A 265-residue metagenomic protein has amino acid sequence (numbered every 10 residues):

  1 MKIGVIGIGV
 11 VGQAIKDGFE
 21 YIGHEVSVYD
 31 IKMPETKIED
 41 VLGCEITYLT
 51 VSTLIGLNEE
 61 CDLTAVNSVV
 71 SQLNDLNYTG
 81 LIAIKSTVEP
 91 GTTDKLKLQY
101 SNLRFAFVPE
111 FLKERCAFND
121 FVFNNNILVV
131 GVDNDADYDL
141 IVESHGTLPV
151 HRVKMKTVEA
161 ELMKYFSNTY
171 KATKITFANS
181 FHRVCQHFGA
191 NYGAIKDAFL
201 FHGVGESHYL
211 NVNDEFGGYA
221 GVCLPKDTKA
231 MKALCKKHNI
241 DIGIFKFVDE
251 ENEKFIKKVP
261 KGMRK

Functional and structural regions predicted by a protein language model:
M1-G43: NAD(P)+-binding Rossmann beta1-loop-alpha1 motif at the extreme N-terminus of oxidoreductases
I3, H24-S27, G80, L103 (+1 more regions): Hydrophobic anchor at the start of a short beta-strand that flanks the dinucleotide cofactor-binding loop
G23-V26, G43, G189-K265: NAD(P)-dependent Rossmann-like dehydrogenase/reductase catalytic/cofactor-binding core
V41-I46, N77-G80: Short acidic/histidine-rich motifs immediately flanking catalytic phosphotransfer sites in two-component signaling
L49-V51, K85-S86, G131: Short, well-ordered coil/turn residues at beta-beta hairpins and beta-strand->alpha-helix junctions within
L54-C116: Rossmann-like NAD(P)(H) cofactor-binding subdomain of soluble oxidoreductases
K97-A106, E114-H208, L234-D241, F247: Internal alpha-helical scaffold of NAD(P)-dependent oxidoreductase catalytic cores
